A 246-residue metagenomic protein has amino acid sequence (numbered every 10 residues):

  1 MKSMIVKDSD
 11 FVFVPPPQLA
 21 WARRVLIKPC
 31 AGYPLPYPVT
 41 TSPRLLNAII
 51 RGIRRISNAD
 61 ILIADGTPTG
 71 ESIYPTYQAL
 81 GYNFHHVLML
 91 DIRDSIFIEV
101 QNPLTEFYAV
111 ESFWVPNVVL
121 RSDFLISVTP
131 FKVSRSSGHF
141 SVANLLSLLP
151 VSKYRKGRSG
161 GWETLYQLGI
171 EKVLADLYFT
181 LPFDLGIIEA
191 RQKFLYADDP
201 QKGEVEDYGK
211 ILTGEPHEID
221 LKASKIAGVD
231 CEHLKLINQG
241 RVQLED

Functional and structural regions predicted by a protein language model:
M1-D246: N-terminal and secondary-structure boundary signal
